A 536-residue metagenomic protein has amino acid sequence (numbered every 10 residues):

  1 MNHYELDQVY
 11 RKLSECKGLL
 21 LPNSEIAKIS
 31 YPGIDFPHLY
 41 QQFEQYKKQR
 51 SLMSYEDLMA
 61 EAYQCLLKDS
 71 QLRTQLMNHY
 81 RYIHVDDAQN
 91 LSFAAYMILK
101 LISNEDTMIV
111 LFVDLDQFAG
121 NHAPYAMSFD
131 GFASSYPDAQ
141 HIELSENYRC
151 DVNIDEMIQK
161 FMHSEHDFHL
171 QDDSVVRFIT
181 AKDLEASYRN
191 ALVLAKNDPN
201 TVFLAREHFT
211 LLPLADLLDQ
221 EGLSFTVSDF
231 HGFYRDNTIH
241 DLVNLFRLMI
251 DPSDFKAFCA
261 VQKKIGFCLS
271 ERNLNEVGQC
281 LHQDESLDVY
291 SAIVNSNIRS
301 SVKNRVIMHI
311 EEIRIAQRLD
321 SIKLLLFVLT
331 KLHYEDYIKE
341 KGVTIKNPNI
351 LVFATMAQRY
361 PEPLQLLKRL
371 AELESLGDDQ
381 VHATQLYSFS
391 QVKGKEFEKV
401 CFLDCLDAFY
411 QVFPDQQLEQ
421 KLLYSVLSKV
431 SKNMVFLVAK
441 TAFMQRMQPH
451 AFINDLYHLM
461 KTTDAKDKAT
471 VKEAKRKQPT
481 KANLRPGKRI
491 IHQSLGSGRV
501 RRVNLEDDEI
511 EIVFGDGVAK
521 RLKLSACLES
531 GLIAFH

Functional and structural regions predicted by a protein language model:
N2-D87, F93-I98, L111: Accessory N-terminal region flanking or inserted into the helicase ATPase core in nucleic-acid motor proteins
I83-D87, M108, F112, E207 (+4 more regions): Conserved helicase core region in the C-terminal RecA-like lobe
A94-A181: Conserved RecA-like helicase ATPase core segment that couples NTP binding/hydrolysis to strand translocation
F112-D116, H122-A126, E146-Y148, E207-H208 (+4 more regions): A short beta-strand-to-loop transition that corresponds to the Sensor-1 phosphate-sensing loop of AAA+ P-loop ATPases
Y136, A195-R318: ATPase/helicase motor core of nucleic-acid motors
E185-A195: Conserved interdomain hinge at the start of the Helicase C-terminal
N295-Q391, K395-K399, F409, N433-L437 (+1 more regions): Accessory C-terminal helicase-associated subdomains
D404-K475, P479-V518, C527-E529: C-terminal accessory regions
